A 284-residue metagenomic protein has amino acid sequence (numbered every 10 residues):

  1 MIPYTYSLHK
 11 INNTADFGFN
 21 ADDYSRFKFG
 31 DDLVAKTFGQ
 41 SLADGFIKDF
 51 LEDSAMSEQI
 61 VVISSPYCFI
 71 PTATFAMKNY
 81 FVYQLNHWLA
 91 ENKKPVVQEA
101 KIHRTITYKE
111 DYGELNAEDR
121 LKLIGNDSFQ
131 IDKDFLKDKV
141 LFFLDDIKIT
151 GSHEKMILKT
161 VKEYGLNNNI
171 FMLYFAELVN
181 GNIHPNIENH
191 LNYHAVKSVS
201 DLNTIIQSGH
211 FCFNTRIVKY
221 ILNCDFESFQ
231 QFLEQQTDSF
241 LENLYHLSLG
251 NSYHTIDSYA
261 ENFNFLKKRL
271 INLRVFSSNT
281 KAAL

Functional and structural regions predicted by a protein language model:
M1-V62, P66-P71, Y108-D127, V199-L284: Active-site-facing substrate-recognition patch
G39, T74-V82, E154-I157: Short, highly selective alpha-helical patches that border small-molecule cofactor pockets in redox/cofactor-processing
G45-E52, Q84, Q130-I131, T160-Y164: A generic secondary-structure signal
D53-E58, A90-V96, F135-K137, G165-N168: Short helix-terminating capping/connector loops at secondary-structure junctions
C68-A73, K148-G151: Short acidic, S/G/P-rich loop/turn micro-motifs used as interaction or catalytic elements
M77-V97: Glycine-rich phosphate-binding loop and adjoining helix at the ATP-binding site of ATP-dependent phosphoryl-transfer
K93-T107: A short, structured active-site edge motif that brings together acidic residues
H103, T107-G209, N272: PRPP/pyrophosphate-binding module of the type I phosphoribosyltransferase fold
